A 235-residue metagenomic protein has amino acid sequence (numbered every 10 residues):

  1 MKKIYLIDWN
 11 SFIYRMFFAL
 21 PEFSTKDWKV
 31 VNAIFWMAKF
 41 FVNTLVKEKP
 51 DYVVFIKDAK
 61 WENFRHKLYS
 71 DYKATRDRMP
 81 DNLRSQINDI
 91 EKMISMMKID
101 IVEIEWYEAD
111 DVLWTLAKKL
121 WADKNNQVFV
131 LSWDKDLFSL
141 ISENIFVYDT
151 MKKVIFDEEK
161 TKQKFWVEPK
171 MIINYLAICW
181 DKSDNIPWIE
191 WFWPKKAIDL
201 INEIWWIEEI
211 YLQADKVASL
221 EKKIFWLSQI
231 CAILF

Functional and structural regions predicted by a protein language model:
M1-D58, F64-L68: Non-catalytic, usually N-terminal nucleic-acid engagement modules in DNA/RNA processing proteins
N10-Y14, K60-F64, S85-D89, V167-K170: Short hydrophobic/aromatic-rich motifs at helix boundaries and adjacent loops
Y14-R15, N63-H66, L137-L140, F156: Switch/connector loops and helix/strand junctions flanking conserved nucleotide-binding motifs in nucleotide-processing
F23-T25, A74-F235: Extended two-metal-dependent nuclease catalytic cores across DNA- and RNA-processing enzymes
D71: Arg/Lys-rich, often Gly-containing low-complexity segments of ribosomal proteins
